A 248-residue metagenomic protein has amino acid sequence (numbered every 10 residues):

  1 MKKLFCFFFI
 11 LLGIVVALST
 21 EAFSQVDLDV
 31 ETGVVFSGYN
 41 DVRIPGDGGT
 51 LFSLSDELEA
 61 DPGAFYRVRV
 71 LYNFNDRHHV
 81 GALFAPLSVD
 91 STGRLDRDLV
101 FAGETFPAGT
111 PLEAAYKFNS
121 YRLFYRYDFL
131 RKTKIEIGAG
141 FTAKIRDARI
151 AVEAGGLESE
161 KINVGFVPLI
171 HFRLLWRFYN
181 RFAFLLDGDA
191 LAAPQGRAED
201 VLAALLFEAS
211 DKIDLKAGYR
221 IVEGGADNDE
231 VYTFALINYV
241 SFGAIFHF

Functional and structural regions predicted by a protein language model:
A22-L87, H247: Short glycine/proline- and aromatic-enriched beta-strand/turn motifs that initiate or cap beta-hairpins
L28, L54, A64-V68, N119-L123 (+5 more regions): Hydrophobic, lipid-facing positions within transmembrane beta-strands of outer-membrane proteins
V30-T32, V68-Y72, A82, L123-Y127 (+5 more regions): Residues on the lipid-exposed face of transmembrane beta-strands in outer-membrane beta-barrel proteins
G38-G63, P86-F118, R146-G165, R173-L175 (+2 more regions): Extracellular/periplasm-exposed beta-strand and loop segments of Gram-negative cell-envelope proteins, dominated by
R77-V80, T133-I135, N180-F184, K212-L215: Repeated loop/turn-to-beta-strand initiation elements of outer-membrane beta-barrel proteins
T133, F166, D189-D200, D229: Solvent-exposed loop/turn segments connecting transmembrane beta-strands in outer-membrane beta-barrel proteins
R181-G196, I221-V222: Transmembrane beta-strand segments that form the barrel wall of outer-membrane beta-barrel proteins
R197-H247: Predominantly the C-terminal beta-signal and adjacent terminal strand-loop region of outer-membrane beta-barrel
